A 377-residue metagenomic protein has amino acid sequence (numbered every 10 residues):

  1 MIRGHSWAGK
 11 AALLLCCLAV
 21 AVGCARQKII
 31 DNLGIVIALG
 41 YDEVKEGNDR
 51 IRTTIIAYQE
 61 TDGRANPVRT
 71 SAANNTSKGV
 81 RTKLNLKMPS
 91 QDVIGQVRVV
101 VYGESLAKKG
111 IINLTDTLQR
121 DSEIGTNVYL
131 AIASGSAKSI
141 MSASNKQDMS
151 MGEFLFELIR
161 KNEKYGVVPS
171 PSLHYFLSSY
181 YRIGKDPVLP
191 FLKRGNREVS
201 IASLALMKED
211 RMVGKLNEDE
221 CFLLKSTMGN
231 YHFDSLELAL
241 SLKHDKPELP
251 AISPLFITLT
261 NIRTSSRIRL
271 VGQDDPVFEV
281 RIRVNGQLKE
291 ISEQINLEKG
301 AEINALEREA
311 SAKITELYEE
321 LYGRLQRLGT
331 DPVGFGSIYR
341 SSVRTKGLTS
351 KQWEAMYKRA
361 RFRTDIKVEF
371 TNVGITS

Functional and structural regions predicted by a protein language model:
I2-S377: Membrane-proximal alpha-helical signals and transmembrane carboxylates
